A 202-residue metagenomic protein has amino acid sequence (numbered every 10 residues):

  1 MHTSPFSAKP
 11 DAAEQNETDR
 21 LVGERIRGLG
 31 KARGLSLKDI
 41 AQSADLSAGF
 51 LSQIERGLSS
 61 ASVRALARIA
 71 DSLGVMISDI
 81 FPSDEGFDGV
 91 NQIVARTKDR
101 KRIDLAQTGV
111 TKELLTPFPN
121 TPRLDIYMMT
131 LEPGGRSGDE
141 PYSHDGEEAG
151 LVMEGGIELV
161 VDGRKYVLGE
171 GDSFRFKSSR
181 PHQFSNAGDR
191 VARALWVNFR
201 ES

Functional and structural regions predicted by a protein language model:
M1-L21: N-terminal intrinsically disordered/low-complexity leader segments
E24-A41: Short basic helix-loop element that most often maps to the first helix and adjoining turn of HTH DNA-binding modules
G30, I40, S62-L73, I77-F81: Hydrophobic micro-packing sites on short alpha-helices
D45-S59: Recognition helix of helix-turn-helix/homeodomain-like DNA-binding domains that insert into the DNA major groove
A95-T97, K101-E140, W196-N198, S202: A short glycine-rich, His/Asp/Glu-containing loop-to-beta-strand
V110, P122, G169-E170, S178-S202: Ligand-binding loop in jelly-roll beta-barrel domains
L115, D162-K177: Short acidic-glycine-tyrosine-enriched beta hairpin
M128-E132, S143-L159: Short, conserved beta-strand element in jelly-roll/cupin
